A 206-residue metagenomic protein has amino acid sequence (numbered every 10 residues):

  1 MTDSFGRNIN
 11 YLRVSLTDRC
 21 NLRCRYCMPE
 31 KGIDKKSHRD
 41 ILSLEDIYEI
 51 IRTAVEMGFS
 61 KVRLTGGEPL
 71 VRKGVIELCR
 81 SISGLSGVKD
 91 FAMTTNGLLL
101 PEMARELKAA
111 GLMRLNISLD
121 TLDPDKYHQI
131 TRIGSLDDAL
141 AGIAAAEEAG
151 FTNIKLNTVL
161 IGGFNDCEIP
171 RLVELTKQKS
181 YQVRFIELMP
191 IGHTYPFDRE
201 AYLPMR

Functional and structural regions predicted by a protein language model:
S4, R13, L64-T65, T95 (+2 more regions): Short glycine/serine/threonine-biased micro-segments
S4-L44, E56-M57: Canonical Radical SAM [4Fe-4S] cluster-binding loop centered on the CxxxCxxC motif and its immediate flanking residues
T17, P29-E30, S118-L122, I186-L188: Generic beta-structure capping elements
G32-S37, D123-I130, G192-P196: A short acidic, helix-capping loop that chelates divalent metal ions and anchors anionic groups
I41-R63, V71-Q182: Radical SAM/AdoMet-radical enzyme domain recognition
E68: Conserved G/P- and acidic residue-centered "switch" motifs that form tight phosphate/ATP-binding loops in soluble
G162-F164, R184-M205: Flexible glycine/acidic-rich beta-alpha junction loops that bind and position SAM and/or redox cofactors in anaerobic
